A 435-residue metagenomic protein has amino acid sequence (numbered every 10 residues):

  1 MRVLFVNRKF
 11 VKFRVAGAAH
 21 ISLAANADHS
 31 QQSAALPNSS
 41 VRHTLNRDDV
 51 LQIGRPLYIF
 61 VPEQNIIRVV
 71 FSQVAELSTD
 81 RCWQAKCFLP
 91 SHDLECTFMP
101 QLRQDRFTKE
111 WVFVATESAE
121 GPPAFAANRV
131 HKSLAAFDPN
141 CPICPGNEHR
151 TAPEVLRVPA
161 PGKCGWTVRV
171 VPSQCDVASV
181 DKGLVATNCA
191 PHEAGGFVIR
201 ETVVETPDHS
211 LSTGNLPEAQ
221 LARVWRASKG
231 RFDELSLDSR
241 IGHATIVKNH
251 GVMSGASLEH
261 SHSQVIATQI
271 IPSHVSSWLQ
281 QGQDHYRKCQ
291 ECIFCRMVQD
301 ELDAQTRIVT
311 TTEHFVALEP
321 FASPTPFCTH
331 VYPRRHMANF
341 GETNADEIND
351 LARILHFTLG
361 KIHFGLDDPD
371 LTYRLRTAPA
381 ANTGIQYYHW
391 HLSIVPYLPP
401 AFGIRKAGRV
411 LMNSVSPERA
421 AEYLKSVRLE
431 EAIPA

Functional and structural regions predicted by a protein language model:
M1-N26, S30-S39, H43-D48: Forkhead-associated
I59-F71: Regulatory inter-domain linker segments that are low-complexity and enriched for serine/threonine/proline
D93-A435: HIT superfamily nucleotide-processing domains
